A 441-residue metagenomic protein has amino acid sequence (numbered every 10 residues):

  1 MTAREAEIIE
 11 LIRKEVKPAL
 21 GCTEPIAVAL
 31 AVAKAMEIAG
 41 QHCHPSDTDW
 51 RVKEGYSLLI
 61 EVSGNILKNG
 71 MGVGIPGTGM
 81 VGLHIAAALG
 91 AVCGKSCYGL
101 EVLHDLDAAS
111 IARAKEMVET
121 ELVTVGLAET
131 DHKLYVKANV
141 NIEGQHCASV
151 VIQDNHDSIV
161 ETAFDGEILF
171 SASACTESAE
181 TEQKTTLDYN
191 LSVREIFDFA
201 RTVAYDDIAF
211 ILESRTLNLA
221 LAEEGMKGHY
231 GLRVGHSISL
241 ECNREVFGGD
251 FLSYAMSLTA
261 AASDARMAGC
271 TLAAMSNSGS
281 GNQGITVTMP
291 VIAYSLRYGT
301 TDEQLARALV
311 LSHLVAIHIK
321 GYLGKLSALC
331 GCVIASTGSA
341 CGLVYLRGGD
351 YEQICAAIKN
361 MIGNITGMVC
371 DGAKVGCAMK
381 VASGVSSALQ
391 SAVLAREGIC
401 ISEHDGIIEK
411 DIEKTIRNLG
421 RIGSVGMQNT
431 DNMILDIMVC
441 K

Functional and structural regions predicted by a protein language model:
M1-E10, V52-I66, D250-G269, D302-I319 (+1 more regions): Acidic-glycine-rich active-site phosphate/pyrophosphate-binding loop
I8-P18, N65-V73, A265-S276, A316-L326 (+1 more regions): Glycine/charged-rich beta-loop-alpha catalytic/anionic-binding loops adjacent to active sites
P18-K34, G269-M289, C330-I334: Conserved phosphate/anionic-ligand binding catalytic regions in large, soluble enzymes, centered on
A19-T23, V62-I66, I152-S173, T181-D188 (+6 more regions): A structural signal for small-residue-enriched, beta-sheet-centric alpha/beta enzyme cores and oligomeric scaffold folds
A29-V140: Early transmembrane hairpin of solute transport permeases
M36, Y294-R307, L311, A316-S383 (+1 more regions): Hydrophobic alpha-helical bundle architecture
C43-S57, Y98-L103, T124-G126, D206-L212 (+7 more regions): Flexible, glycine/charged-enriched surface loops at secondary-structure junctions
V118-G269, L435-K441: Signature of multi-pass transmembrane helix bundles
